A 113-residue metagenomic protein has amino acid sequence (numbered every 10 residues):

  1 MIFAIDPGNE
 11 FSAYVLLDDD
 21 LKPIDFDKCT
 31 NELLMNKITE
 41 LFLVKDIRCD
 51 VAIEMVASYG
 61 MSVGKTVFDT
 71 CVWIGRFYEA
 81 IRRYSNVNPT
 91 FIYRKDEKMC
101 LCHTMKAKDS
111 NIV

Functional and structural regions predicted by a protein language model:
M1-V113: Phosphate- and other anionic-substrate recognition elements at nucleic-acid/protein interfaces
